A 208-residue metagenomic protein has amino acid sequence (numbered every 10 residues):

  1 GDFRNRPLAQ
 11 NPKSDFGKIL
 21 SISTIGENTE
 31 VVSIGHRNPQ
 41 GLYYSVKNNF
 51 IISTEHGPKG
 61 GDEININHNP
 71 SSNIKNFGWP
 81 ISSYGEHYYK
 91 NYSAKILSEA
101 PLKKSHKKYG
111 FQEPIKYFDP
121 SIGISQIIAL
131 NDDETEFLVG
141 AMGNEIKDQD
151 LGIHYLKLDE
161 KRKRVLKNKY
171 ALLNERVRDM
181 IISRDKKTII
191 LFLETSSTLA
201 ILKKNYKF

Functional and structural regions predicted by a protein language model:
G1-K167, F208: Beta-propeller domain segments
S125, R162-R184: Conserved blade-ending motifs and adjacent loop-strand segments that build the rim/top face of beta-propeller domains
L151-H154, E175-R178, K187: A generic structural signal for well-ordered alpha-helical surface patches
D179-F208: Blade-level signature of beta-propeller repeat domains, shared across WD40, Kelch, NHL, RCC1 and BNR/Asp-box propellers
